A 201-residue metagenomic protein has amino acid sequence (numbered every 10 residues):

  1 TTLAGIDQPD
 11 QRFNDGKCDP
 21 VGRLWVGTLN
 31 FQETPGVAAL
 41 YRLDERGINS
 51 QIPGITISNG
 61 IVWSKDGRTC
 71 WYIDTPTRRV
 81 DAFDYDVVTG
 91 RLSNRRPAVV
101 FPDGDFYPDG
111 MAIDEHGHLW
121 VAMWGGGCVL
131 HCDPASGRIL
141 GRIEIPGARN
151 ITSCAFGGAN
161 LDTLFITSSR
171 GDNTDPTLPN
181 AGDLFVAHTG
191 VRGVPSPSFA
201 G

Functional and structural regions predicted by a protein language model:
T1-I6, G47-P53, N94-F101, R138-I143: A short beta-strand motif characteristic of beta-propeller blades
T1-Q51: Hydrophobic alpha-helical segments and helix pairs
L3, Y41-G47, C128-G141, A155-A159: Flexible "stalk/tail and boundary" regions
D7-R23, Q51-C70, V100-H118, G126 (+2 more regions): Beta-rich, blade/repeat-based domains predominating in secreted/periplasmic proteins but also intracellular
L24-T34, C70-T77, L119-W124, F165-D172: Conserved beta-strand positions in repeat-built beta-propeller and related beta-rich domains
A38-Y41, R79-D81, C128-L130, D183-F185: A short loop-to-beta-strand structural motif that recurs across blades of beta-propeller domains
F83-R91, P134-S136, H188-V194: Short loop/turn segments immediately following beta-strands, especially the blade-tip and inter-blade linker loops
A155-G201: Blade-level signature of beta-propeller repeat domains, shared across WD40, Kelch, NHL, RCC1 and BNR/Asp-box propellers
